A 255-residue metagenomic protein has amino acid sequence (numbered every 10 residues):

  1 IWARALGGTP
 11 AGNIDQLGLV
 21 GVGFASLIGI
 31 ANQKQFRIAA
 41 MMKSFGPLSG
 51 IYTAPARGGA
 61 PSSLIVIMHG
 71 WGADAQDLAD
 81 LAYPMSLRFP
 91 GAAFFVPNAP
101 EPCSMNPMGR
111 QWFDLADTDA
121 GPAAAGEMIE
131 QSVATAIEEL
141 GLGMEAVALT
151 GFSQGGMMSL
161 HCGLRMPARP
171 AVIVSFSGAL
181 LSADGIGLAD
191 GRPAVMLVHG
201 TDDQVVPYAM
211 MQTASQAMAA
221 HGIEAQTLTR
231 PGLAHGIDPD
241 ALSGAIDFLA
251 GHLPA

Functional and structural regions predicted by a protein language model:
M42-E145: Serine-hydrolase catalytic machinery in alpha/beta-hydrolase-like enzymes
H69-W71, V147-F152, G200: Conserved alpha/beta-hydrolase "nucleophile elbow" surrounding the catalytic nucleophile
E145-G191: Primarily recognizes the serine-hydrolase "nucleophile elbow" in alpha/beta-hydrolase and SGNH/GDSL folds
D190-V195, E224: Short, proline-enriched alpha-helix->beta-strand connector loops that line the catalytic pocket of alpha/beta-hydrolase
L197-H199, D203: Short beta-strand/loop motif that positions the catalytic acidic residue of the alpha/beta-hydrolase fold
V205-M210: Conserved alpha/beta-hydrolase "acid-adjacent" motif
Q212-A255: C-terminal catalytic histidine-bearing segment of alpha/beta-hydrolase fold enzymes
